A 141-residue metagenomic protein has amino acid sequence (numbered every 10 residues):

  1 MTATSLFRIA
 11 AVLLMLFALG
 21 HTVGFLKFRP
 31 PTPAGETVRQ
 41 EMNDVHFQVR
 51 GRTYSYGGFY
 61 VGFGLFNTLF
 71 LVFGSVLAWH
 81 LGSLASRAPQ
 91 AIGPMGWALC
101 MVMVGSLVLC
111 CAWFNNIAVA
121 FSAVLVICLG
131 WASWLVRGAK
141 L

Functional and structural regions predicted by a protein language model:
M1-A10, P30-G35, G138-K140: Cytoplasmic juxtamembrane interface segments
T2-A3, S75-I92: Juxtamembrane helix-break-helix junctions at the cytosolic face of small multi-pass alpha-helical membrane proteins
S5-M15, G58-L65, G93-W97, N116-A120: Alpha-helical transmembrane segments of integral membrane proteins
R8-P31: N-terminal signal-anchor transmembrane alpha helix
F28, E36-L81, M101: Core segments of alpha-helical transmembrane spans in multipass integral membrane proteins
S83-L84, W134-L141: Membrane-interface capping segments at transmembrane-helix boundaries
R87-V124: Hydrophobic alpha-helical transmembrane segments of integral membrane proteins
V124-V136: Alpha-helical transmembrane segments and their membrane-interface exit regions
